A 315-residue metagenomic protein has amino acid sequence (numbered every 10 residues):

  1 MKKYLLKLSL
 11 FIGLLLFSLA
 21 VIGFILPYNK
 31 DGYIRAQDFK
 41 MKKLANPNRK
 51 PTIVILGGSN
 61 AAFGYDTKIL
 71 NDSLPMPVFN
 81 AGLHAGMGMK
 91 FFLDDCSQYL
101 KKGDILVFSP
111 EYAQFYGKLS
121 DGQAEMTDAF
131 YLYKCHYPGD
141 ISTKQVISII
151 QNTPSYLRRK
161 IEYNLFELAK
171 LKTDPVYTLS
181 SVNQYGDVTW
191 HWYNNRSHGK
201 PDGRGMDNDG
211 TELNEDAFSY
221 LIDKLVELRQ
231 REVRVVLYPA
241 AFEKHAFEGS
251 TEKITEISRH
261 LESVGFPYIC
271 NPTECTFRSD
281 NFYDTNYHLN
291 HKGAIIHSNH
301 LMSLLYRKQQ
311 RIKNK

Functional and structural regions predicted by a protein language model:
L6-F24: Hydrophobic membrane-insertion alpha-helices, especially the h-region of bacterial N-terminal signal peptides
L26-R49: Alpha-helical transmembrane signal-anchor/signal-peptide segments
I53-G57, L289: Short hydrophobic beta-strand that contains or immediately precedes a catalytic carboxylate
L56, N60-K144: Membrane-embedded segments
Q123-R231: Secreted/periplasmic serine-hydrolase-like ester/acetyl group-modifying domain
I222-G249: Active-site segments of SGNH/GDSL-like serine hydrolases that catalyze O-acetyl group transfer/hydrolysis on lipids
K253-K315: C-terminal regions of proteins
